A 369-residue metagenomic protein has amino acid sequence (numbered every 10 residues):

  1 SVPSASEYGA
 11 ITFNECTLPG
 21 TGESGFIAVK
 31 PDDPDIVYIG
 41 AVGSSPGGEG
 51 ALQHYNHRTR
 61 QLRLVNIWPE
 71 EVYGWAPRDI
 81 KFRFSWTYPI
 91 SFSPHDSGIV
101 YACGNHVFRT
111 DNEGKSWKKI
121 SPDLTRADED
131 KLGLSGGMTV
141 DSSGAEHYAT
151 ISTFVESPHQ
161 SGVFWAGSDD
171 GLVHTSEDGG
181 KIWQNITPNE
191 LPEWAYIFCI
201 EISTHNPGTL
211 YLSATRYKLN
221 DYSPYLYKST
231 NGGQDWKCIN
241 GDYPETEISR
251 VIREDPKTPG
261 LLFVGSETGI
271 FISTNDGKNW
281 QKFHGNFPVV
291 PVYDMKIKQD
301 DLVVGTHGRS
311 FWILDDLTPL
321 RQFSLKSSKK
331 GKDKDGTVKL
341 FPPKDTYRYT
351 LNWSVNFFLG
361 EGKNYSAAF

Functional and structural regions predicted by a protein language model:
S1-Y365: Beta-propeller blade termini and top-face loops
